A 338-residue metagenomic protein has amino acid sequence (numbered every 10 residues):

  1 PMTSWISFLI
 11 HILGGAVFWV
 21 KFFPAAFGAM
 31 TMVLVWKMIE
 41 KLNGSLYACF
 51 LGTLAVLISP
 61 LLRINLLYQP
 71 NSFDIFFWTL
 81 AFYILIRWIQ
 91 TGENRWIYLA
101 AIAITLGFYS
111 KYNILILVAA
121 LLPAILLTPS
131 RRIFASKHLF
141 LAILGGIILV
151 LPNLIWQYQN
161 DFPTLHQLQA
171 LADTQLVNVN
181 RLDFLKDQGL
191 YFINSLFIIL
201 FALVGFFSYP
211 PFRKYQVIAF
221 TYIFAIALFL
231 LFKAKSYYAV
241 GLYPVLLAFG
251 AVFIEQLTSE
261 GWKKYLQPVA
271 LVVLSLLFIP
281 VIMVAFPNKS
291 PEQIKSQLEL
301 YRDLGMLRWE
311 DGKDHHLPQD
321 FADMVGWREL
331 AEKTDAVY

Functional and structural regions predicted by a protein language model:
F22-N43, L80, I84: Transmembrane-helix motifs of polytopic, lipid-linked glycan transferases
L34, F73-T91, W96, I102-I104 (+1 more regions): Specific aromatic-rich, kink-prone transmembrane helix
K41-L46, A81-I97, L203-P211: Membrane-interface transmembrane helices that cradle and orient dolichyl/undecaprenyl
C49-L57, I104, F108, L122: Short helix- or helix-capping micro-motifs that position conserved polar/aromatic residues at function-defining sites
L66-D74: Short acidic/glycine- and proline-prone juxtamembrane loop motifs at membrane-interface regions of multi-pass membrane
I84, W96-K111, G146-I148, F224-L231: Membrane-interface alpha helices of multi-pass inner-membrane proteins
L115-Y215, F229, I279-F286: Transmembrane-lumen/periplasm boundary regions of multi-pass, lipid-linked membrane glycan transferases
Q256-L298: Signature aromatic-anchored transmembrane alpha helix within multi-pass, membrane-resident enzymes that catalyze glycan
